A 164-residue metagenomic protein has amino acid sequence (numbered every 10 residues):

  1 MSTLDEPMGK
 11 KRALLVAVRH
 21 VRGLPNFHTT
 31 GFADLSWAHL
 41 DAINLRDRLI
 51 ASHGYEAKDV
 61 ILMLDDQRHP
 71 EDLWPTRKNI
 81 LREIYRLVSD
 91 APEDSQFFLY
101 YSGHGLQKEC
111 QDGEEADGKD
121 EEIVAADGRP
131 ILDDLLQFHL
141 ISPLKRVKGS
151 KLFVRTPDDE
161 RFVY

Functional and structural regions predicted by a protein language model:
M1-E121, D134-Q137, K145-R146, V163: Boundary/activation segment at the start of structured domains
R129-P130: An alpha-helical repeat/solenoid feature that recognizes helix-turn-helix modules
L144-R146, S150-Y164: Catalytic cores of processing enzymes, dominated by hydrolases/peptidases, characterized by acidic/His-rich
